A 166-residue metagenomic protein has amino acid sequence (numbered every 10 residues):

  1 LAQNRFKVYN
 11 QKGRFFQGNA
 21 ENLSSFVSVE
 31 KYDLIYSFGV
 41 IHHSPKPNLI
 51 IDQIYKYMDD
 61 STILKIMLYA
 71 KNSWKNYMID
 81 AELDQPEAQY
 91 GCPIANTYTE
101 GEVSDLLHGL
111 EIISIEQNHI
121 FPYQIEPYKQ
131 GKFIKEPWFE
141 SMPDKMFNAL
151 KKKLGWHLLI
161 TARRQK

Functional and structural regions predicted by a protein language model:
L1-L23: Class I SAM-dependent methyltransferase SAM/SAH-binding core
L23-E30: Short amphipathic alpha-helix with an adjacent loop that forms part of the alpha/beta core around
D33: Conserved acidic residues
Y36: A conserved beta-strand element that flanks and buttresses the S-adenosyl-L-methionine
G39-V40: Short catalytic micro-motifs in class I SAM-dependent methyltransferases
N48-I63: A short glycine-rich, Lys/Arg-flanked "PGG" loop and its adjoining helix->strand segment in the class I
I63-E87: Conserved class I S-adenosyl-L-methionine
I79-A88, G101-D105, I113-K166: A C-terminal cap/extension of S-adenosyl-L-methionine-dependent methyltransferases that defines the acceptor-substrate
